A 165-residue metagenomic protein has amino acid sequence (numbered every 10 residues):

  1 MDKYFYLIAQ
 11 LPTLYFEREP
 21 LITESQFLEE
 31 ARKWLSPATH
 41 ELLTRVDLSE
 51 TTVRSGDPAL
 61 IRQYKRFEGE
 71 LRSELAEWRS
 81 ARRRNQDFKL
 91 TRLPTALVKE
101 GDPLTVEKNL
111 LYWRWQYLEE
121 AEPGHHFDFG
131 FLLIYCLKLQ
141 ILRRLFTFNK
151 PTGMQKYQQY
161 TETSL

Functional and structural regions predicted by a protein language model:
M1-L165: Extended alpha-helical surfaces
